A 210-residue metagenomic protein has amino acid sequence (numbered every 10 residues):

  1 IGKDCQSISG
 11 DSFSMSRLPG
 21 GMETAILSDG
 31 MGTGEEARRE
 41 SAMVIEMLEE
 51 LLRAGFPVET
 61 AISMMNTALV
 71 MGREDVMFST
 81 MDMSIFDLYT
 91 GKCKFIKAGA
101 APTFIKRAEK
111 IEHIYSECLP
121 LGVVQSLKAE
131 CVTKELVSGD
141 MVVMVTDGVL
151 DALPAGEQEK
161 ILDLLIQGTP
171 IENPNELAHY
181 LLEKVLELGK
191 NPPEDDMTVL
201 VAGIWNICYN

Functional and structural regions predicted by a protein language model:
I1-L27, G32-T33: Juxtacatalytic helix/coil linker segments that couple regulatory or sensory modules to the catalytic cores
I1-S12, I62, N66-G72, A101-T133 (+2 more regions): PP2C/PPM family metal-dependent serine/threonine protein phosphatase catalytic domain, recognizing the conserved
S7-P19, S79-M81, H113-G156, K190-E194: Acidic loop->beta-strand submotif enriched in PP2C/PPM serine/threonine phosphatases
E23-I26, F95-I96, V142-V145: Short hydrophobic-aromatic micro-motifs
D29, A100, V145-G148, D196: DG-centered beta-turn motif at the end of beta-strands
T33-A54, L136, D140-P192, C208-Y209: Active-site-proximal, acidic helix/loop segment immediately C-terminal to a metal-coordinating Asp/Glu
R38-A108, L186-D195: Catalytic core of PPM/PP2C metal-dependent serine/threonine phosphatase domains
A202-C208: Short beta-strand-to-coil "C-cap" segments at the C-terminal boundary of structured domains/repeats, marking
